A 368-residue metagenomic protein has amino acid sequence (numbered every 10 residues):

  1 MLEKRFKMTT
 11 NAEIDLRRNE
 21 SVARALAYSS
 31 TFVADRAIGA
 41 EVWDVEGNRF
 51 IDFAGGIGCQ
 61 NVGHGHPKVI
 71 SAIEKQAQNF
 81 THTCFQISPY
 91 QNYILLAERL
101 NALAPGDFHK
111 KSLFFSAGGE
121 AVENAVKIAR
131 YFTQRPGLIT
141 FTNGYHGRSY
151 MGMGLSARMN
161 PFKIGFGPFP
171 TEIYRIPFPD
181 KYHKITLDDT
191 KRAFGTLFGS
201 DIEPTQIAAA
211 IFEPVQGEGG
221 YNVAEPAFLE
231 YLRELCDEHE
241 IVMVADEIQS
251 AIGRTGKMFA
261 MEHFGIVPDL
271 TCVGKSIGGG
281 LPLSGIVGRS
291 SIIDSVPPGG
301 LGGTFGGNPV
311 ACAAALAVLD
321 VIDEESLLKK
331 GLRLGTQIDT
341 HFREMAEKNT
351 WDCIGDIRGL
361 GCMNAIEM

Functional and structural regions predicted by a protein language model:
L2-M368: Conserved N-terminal phosphate-binding loop of PLP-dependent enzymes in the Aspartate aminotransferase
